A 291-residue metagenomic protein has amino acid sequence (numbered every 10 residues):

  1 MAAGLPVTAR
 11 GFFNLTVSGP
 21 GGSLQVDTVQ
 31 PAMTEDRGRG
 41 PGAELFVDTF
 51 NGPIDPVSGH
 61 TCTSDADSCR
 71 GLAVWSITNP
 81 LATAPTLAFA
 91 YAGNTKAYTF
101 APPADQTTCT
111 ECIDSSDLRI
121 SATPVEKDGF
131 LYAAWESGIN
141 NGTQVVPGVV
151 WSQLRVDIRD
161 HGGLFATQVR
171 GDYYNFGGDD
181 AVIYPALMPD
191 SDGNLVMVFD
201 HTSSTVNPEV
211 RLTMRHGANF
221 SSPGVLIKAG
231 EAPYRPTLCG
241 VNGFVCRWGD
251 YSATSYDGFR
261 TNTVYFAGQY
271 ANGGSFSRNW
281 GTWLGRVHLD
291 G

Functional and structural regions predicted by a protein language model:
M1-G291: C-terminal PAP-associated
